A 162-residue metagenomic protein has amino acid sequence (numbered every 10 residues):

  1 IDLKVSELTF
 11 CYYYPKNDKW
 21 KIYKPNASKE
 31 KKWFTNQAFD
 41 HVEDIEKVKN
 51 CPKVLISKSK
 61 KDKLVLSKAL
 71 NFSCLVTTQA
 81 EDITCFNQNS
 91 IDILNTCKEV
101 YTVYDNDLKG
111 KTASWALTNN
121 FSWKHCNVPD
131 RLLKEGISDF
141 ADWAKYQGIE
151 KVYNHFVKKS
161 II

Functional and structural regions predicted by a protein language model:
I1-T96, S114: Phosphate-handling DNA/RNA-contact segment within nucleic-acid enzymes
L55-I56, C97-K109: Acidic beta-strand-to-loop metal/phosphate-binding motif
N71-L75, T118-V128: Structural alpha-beta junctions
T78-T84, D105-L108, P129-L132: Short, acidic/turn-prone active-site loops that include or flank metal/cofactor- and phosphate-binding residues
S90, K111-S122: Short, aromatic/basic amphipathic alpha-helical patches
T112-S114, L132-K145: RNase H-like two-metal-ion nuclease catalytic core shared by retroviral integrases and related mobile-element nucleases
S138-I162: Short, small/acidic-rich helices and loops at N termini and domain boundaries of DNA replication/processing enzymes
